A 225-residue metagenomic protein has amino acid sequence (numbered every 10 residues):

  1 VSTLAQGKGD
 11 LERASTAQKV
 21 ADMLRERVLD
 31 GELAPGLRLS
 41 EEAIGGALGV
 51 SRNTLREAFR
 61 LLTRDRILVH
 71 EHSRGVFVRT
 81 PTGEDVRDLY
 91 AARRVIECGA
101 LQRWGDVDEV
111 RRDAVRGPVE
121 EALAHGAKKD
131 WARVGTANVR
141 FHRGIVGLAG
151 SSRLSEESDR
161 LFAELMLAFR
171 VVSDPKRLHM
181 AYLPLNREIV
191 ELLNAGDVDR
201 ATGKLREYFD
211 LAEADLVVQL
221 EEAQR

Functional and structural regions predicted by a protein language model:
V1-D106, E213, V217-R225: Short linear motifs at protein or domain termini
E12, R116-L123, K128, A163 (+1 more regions): C-terminal all-alpha effector/ligand-binding and dimerization domain of prokaryotic HTH-type transcriptional repressors
V28, W104-G105, G126-A127, A149 (+1 more regions): Hydrophobic residues in alpha-helical segments
V76, E84-R87, G99, E120 (+2 more regions): Positions in alpha-helical segments
L89, R112-V115, V119, V134 (+5 more regions): Hydrophobic packing residues in well-ordered alpha-helices of helical domains and bundles
A92-V107, V139-L178, D215: Hydrophobic, amphipathic alpha-helical faces that serve as interaction scaffolds
E97-A127: Amphipathic alpha-helical dimerization/coiled-coil segments that flank or bridge DNA-binding/regulatory modules
W131: Internal catalytic-core helix/loop-beta-alpha segment that presents or stabilizes conserved functional determinants
